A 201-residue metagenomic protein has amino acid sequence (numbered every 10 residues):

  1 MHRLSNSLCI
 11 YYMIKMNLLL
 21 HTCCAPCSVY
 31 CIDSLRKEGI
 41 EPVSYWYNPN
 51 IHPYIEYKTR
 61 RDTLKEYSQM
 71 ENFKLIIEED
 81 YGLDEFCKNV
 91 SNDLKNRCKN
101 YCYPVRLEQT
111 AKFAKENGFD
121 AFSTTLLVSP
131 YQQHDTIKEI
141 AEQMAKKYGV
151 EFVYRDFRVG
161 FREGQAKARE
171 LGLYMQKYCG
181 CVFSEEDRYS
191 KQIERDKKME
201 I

Functional and structural regions predicted by a protein language model:
H2-L4, L8-C9: Intrinsically disordered, low-complexity segments enriched in serine/proline and basic residues
C9, M13-I201: Nucleotide-activated chemistry modules centered on ATP-dependent adenylation/adenylyltransferase
